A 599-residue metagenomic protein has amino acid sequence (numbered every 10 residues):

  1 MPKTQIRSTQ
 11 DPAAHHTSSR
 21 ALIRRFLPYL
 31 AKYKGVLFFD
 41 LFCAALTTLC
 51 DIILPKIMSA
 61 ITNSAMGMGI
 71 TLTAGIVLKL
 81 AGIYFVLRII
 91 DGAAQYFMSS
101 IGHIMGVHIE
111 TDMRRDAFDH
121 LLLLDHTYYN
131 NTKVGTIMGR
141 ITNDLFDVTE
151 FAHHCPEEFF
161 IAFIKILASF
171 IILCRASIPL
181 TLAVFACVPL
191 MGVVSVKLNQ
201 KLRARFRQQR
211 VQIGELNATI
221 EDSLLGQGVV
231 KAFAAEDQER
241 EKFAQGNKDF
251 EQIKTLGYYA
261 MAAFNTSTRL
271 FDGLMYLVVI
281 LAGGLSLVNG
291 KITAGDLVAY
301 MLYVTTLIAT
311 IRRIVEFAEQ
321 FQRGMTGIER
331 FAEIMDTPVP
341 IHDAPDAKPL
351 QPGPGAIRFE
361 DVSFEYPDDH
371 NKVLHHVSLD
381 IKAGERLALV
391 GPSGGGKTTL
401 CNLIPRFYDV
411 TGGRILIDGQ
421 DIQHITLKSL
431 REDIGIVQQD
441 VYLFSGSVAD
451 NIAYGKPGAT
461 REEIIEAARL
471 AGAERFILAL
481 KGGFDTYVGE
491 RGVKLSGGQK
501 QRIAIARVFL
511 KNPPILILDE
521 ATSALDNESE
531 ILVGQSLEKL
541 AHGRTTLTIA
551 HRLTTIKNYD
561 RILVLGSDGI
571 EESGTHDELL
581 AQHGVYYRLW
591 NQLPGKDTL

Functional and structural regions predicted by a protein language model:
M1-D51, M66-L80, A94, M98-G102 (+12 more regions): Membrane-integrated ABC transporters
L22, L30, M98, G102-G106 (+3 more regions): Juxtamembrane loop-to-helix connectors within ABC transporter transmembrane domains
K32, V36-L49, Y84, E157-Q208 (+2 more regions): Transmembrane helices of ABC transporter permease
K34-G35, H126-T127, N143-A152, P156 (+10 more regions): An intracellular "coupling" helix at the cytosolic face of ABC transporter transmembrane type-1 domains
L37-F97, C174-P179, L277, L281 (+1 more regions): Transmembrane helix-loop-helix hairpins at lipid-water interfaces of multipass membrane proteins, especially the type-1
F42, C50, L54, T73 (+5 more regions): Hydrophobic alpha-helical transmembrane segments of ABC transporter permease domains
I83-D91, Q95, V188-V196, M261-M275 (+2 more regions): Hydrophobic alpha-helical segments in the permease module
D343, L350-L599: ABC-type nucleotide-binding domain
